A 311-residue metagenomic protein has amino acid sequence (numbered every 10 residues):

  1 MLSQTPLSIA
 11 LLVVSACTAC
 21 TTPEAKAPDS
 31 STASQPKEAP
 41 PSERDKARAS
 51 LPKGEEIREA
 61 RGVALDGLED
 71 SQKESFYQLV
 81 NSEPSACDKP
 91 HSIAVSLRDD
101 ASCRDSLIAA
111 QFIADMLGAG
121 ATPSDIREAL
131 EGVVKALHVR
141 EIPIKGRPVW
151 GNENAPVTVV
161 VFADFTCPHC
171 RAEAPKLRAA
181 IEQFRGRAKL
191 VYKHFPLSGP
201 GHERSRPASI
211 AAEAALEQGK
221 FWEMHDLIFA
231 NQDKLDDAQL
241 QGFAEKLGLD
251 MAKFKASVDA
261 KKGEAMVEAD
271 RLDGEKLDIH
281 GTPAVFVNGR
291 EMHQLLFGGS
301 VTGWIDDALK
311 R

Functional and structural regions predicted by a protein language model:
M1-I9: Bacterial N-terminal signal peptides that target proteins for export
S8-T18: Bacterial N-terminal signal peptides
T18-E24: Bacterial signal peptide processing site
A27-G54: Post-signal peptide N-terminal segment of mature Sec-exported envelope proteins
P28, V157, F162-A163, H169-I181 (+2 more regions): C-terminal cap of thioredoxin/glutaredoxin-like
D70-S85: Immediate flanking context of iron-sulfur cluster ligation sites
L79, A86-A114, R171-E245, H280 (+2 more regions): Structural alpha/beta surface segment adjacent to cysteine/selenocysteine redox centers across thiol/disulfide enzymes
I142-V157, E182: A short beta-strand-turn-helix
